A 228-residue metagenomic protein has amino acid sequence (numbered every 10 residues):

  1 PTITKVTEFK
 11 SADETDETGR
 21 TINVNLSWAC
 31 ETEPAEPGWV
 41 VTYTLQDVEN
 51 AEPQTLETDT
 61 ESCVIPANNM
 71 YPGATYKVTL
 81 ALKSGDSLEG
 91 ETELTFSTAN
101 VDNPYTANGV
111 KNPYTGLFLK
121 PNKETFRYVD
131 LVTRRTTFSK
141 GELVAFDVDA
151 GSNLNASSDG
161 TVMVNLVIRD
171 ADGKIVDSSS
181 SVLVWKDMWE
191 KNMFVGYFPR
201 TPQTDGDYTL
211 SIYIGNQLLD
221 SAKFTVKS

Functional and structural regions predicted by a protein language model:
P1, S97-Y105, K227-S228: Extracellular interdomain linker/stem segments of modular secreted and single-pass surface proteins
P1-T7: Proline-enriched interdomain boundary motifs that mark the N-terminal boundary and often initiate the first structured
E14-N25, C30-A51, D102-D207, S211-D220: Contiguous segments within soluble domain cores/interaction surfaces
D59-P66, F194-G196: Short S/T/G- and acidic-enriched coil/turn segments that sit immediately N-terminal to beta-strands in beta-sandwich
A67-A74, R200-D205: Surface-exposed, short loops/turns at beta-strand junctions within beta-sandwich domains
M70-D86: Beta-strand-rich modules
S84-E89, G215-S221: Short acidic/polar inter-strand loop motif in beta-rich domains
S87-A99: Extracellular fibronectin type III
